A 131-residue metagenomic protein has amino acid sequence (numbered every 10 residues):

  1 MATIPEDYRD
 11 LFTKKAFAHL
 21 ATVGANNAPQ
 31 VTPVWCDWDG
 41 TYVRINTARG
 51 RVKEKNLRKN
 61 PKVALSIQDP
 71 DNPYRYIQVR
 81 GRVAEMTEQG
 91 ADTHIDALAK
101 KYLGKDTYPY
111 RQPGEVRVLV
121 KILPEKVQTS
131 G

Functional and structural regions predicted by a protein language model:
M1-F17: Extreme N-terminal tail/first-helix region
A2-T3, N72-G131: Charged, gly/pro-rich active-site loop segments
I4-Y8, K53, H94: Hydrophobic alpha-helical segments typical of transmembrane helices and their membrane-interface/capping positions
Y8, A16, T41, R75 (+1 more regions): A generic secondary-structure signal marking the coil-to-beta-strand transition
L11-F12, L57, L98, I122: A generic structural signal for nonpolar/aromatic side chains embedded in well-ordered alpha-helices
A16-R49, L57, V63-I67, Q78: Short beta-strand segments
R51-K53, N72: Short, surface-exposed beta-strand-loop junctions and turns on beta-sheet-rich folds
E54-N60, Y76, G104: A short, polar/proline- and glycine-enriched secondary-structure boundary/capping micro-motif
